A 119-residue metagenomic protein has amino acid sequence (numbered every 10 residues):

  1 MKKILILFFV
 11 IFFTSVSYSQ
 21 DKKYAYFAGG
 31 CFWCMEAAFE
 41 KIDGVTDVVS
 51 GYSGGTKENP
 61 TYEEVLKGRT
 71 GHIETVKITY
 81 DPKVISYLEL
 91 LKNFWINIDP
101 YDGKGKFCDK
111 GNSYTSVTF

Functional and structural regions predicted by a protein language model:
I4-F13: Sec-dependent N-terminal signal peptides
Y18-F119: Flexible coil/turn and secondary-structure edge motifs
